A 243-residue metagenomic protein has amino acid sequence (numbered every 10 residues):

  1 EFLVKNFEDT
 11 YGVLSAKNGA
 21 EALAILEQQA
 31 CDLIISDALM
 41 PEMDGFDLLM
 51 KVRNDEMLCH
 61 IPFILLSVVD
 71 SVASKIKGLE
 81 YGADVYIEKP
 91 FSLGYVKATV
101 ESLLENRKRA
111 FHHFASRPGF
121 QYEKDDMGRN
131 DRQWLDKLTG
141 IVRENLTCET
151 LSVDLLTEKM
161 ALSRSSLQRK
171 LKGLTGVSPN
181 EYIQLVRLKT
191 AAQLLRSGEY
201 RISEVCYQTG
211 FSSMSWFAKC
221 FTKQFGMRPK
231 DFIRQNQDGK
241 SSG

Functional and structural regions predicted by a protein language model:
E1-L14, R169, L174: Two-component/phosphorelay signaling modules centered on CheY-like receiver
S15-L33, S197: Acidic, metal-coordinating helix/loop segments flanking the phosphotransfer/catalytic sites of two-component signaling
M40: Receiver (REC) domain active-site loop signature in two-component systems and cognate sites in sensor histidine kinases
F91-V100, H112: C-terminal output helix
G173-S212, R234-G243: Terminal helix-turn-helix DNA-binding modules in bacterial transcription factors
